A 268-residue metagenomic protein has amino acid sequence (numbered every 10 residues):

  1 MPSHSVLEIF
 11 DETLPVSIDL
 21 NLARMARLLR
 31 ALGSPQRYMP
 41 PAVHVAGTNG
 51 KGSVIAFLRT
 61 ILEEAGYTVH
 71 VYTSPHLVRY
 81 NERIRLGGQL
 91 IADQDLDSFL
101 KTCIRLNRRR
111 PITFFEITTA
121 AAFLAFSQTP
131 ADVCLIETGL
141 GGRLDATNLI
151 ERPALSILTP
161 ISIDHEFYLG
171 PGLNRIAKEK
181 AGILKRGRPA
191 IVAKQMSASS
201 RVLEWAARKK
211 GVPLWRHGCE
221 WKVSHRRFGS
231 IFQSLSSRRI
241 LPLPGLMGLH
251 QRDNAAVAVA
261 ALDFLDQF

Functional and structural regions predicted by a protein language model:
M1-I18: Charged, amphipathic alpha-helical linker segments immediately N-terminal to NTP-binding catalytic cores
V16-I18, L22, A26-M39, E64-E151 (+3 more regions): ATP-dependent carboxylate-amine ligase catalytic core
Y38-P41, R188: Pre-Walker A (Motif I) flank of P-loop NTPase domains
H44-V45, S53-H70: A conserved segment at the C-terminal end of the G1
L58, A122, V202-L203: Aromatic/hydrophobic pocket-lining residues that form π-stacking "cages" and hydrophobic walls in ligand
V69, L246-A258: Short glycine/threonine-rich catalytic loop with a Thr-x-Gly-x-Asp
P130-T138, P153-P242, A255-F268: Acidic, Mg2+-coordinating active-site environments of NTP-dependent enzymes
